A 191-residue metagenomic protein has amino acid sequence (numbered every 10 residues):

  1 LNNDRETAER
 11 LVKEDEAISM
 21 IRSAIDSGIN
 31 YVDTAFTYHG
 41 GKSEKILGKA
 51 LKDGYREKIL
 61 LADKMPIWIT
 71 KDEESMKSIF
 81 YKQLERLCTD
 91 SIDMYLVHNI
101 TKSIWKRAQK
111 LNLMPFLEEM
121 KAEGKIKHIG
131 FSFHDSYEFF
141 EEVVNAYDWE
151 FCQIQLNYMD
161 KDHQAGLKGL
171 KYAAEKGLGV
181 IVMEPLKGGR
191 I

Functional and structural regions predicted by a protein language model:
L1-D15, K64-S75, S103-K106: Active-site mouth loops of central-metabolism enzymes
L1-I59: N-terminal binding-site loop/beta-alpha segment at the start of enzyme catalytic domains that lines or forms
A8-A24, D72-C88, H134-V144: Short, acidic/polar
A24, V32, L47, L61 (+5 more regions): Conserved, mostly hydrophobic/aromatic
I25-D26, G48-K58, Y81-D90, E142-Y147 (+1 more regions): Acidic (Asp/Glu)-rich catalytic clusters
A35-E44, W68-E74, S103-K106, Y137 (+1 more regions): Acidic-and-aromatic substrate-binding clefts and catalytic sites of carbohydrate-active enzymes
L84-W105: Active-site groove signature of glycoside hydrolases
I100-I191: Beta/alpha (TIM)-barrel catalytic core signal, keyed to glycine-rich beta->alpha loops juxtaposed to Asp/Glu that bind
